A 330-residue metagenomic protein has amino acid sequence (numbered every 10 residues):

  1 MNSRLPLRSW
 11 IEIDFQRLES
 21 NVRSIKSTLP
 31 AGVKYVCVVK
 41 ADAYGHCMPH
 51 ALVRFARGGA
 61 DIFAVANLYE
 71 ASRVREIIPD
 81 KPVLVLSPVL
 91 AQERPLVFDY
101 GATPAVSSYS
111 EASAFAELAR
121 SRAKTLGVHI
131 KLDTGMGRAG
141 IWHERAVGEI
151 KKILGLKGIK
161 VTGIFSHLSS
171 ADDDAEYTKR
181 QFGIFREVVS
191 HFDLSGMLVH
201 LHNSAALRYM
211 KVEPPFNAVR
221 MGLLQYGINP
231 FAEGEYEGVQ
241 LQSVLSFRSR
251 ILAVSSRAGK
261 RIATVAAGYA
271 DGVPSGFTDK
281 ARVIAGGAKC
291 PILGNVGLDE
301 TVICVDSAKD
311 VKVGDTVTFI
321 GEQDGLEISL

Functional and structural regions predicted by a protein language model:
N2-F15, E19, Y69-E70, V89-A91 (+4 more regions): Active-site anion/phosphate-binding pocket segments in diverse small-molecule metabolic enzymes
N2-L5, S9-E12, R17-S20, V33-H200 (+1 more regions): Active-site-proximal beta-alpha core segment in soluble small-molecule metabolic enzymes
T28: Conserved PLP-enzyme active-site core in the AAT-like
